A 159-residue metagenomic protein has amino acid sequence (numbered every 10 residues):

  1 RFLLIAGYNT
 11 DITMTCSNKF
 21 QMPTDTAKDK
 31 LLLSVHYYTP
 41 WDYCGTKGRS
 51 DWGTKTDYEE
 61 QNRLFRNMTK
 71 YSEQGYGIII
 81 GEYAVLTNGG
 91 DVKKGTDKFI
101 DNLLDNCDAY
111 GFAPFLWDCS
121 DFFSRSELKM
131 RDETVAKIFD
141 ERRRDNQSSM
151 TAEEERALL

Functional and structural regions predicted by a protein language model:
R1-R49, F65-V85, A109-Y110: Active-site region of glycoside hydrolase catalytic domains
M22-D25, D51-T56, E133-A136: Short, low-complexity, polar/charged sequence segments that are solvent-exposed and flexible
D51-Y58, N88-K93: The substrate-binding groove and active-site-proximal loops of carbohydrate-active enzymes, especially glycoside
Y58-Q61, I138-F139: Generic hydrophobic, helix-prone segments enriched in Leu/Val/Ile
E60-M68, K98-L104: Short, acidic/polar
G90-L159: Aromatic-rich peripheral "rim/lid" segments of glycoside hydrolase catalytic domains that contact and position glycan
